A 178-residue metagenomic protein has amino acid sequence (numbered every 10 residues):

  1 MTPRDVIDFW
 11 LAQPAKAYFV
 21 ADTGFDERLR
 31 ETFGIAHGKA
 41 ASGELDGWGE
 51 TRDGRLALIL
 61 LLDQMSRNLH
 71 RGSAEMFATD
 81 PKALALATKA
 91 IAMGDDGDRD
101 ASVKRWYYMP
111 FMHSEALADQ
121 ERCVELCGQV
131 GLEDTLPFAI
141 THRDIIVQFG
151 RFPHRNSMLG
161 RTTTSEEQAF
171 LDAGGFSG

Functional and structural regions predicted by a protein language model:
M1-G178: Intrinsically disordered, low-complexity activation-like regions
